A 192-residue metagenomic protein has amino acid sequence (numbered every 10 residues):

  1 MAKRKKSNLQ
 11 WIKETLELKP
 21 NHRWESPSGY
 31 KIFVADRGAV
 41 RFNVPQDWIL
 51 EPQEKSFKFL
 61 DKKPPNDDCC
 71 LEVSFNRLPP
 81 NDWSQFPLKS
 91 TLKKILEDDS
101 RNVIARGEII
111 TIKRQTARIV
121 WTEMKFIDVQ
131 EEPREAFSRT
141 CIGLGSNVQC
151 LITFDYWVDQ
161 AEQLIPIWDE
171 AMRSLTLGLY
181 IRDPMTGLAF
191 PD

Functional and structural regions predicted by a protein language model:
A2-K31: Short acidic N-proximal helix/loop "leader" segments that mark the beginning of a domain or an inter-domain linker
E25-P27, V34, E51-E54, I110-R118: Short, ordered beta-strand-loop transition motifs
K31-K94: Secretory pathway targeting signatures of secreted, lumenal, and periplasmic proteins
E54, C69-E72, E131, A161-P166: A short, polar/proline- and glycine-enriched secondary-structure boundary/capping micro-motif
K62-P65, C141-N147: Short glycine/proline-enriched loop/turn "hinge" motifs that connect secondary-structure elements and lie
D67-S74, R118-V120, N147-T153: Glycine-rich, often proline-containing surface loops adjacent to acidic residues and nearby aromatics that form
L92-G145, D169, F190-D192: Signature of long, low-cysteine stretches enriched in small and polar/charged residues
C150-D192: Surface-exposed amphipathic alpha-helical segments
